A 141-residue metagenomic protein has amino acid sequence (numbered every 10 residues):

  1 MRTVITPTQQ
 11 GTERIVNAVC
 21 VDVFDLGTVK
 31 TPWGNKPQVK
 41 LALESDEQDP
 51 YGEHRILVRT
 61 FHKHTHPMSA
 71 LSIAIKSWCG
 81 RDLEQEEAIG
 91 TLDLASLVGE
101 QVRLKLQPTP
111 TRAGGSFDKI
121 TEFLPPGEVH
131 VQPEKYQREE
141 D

Functional and structural regions predicted by a protein language model:
M1-D141: Short beta-rich binding modules
